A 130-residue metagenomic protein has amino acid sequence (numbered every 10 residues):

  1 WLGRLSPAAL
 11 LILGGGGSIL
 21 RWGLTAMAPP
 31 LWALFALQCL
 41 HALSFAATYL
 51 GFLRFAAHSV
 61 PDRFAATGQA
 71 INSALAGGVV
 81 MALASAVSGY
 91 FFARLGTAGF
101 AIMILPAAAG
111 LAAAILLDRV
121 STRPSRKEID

Functional and structural regions predicted by a protein language model:
W1-P7, F92: Helix-to-loop junctions at the C-terminal end of transmembrane segments in multipass secondary transporters
A9-L24, I104: Structural signature of the two symmetry-related core transmembrane helices
R21-T25, H41, A114: MFS-fold secondary transporters
A26-L37: Helix-loop junctions at membrane interfaces in 12-TM secondary transporters
A47-P61: Intracellular juxtamembrane helix-capping segments at the cytosolic ends of symmetry-related transmembrane helices
A66-L95: A late C-terminal transmembrane helix in Major Facilitator Superfamily
G99-D118: Symmetry-related core transmembrane helices of the 12-TM Major Facilitator Superfamily/SLC fold
L117-D130: Intrinsic disorder in cytosolic terminal tails and internal cytosolic loops of multi-pass membrane transporters
